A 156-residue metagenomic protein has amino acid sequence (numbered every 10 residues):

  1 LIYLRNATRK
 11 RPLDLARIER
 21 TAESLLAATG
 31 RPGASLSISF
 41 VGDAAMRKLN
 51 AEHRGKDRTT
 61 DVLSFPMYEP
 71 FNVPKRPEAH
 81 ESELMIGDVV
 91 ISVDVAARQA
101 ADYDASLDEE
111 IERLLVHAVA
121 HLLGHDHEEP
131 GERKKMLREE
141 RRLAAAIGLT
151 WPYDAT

Functional and structural regions predicted by a protein language model:
L1-I111, A120-T156: An acidic/histidine-cluster motif and surrounding catalytic segment that typifies divalent-metal-assisted enzyme active
